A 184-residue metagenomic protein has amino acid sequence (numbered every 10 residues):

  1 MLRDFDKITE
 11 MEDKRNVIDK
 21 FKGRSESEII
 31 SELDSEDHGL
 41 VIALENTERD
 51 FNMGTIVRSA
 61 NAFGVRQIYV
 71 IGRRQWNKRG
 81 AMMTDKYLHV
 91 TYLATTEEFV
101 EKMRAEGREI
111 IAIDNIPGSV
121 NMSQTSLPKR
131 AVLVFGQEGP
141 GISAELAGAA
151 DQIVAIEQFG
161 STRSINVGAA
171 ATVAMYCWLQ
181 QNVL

Functional and structural regions predicted by a protein language model:
M1-L184: Post-transcriptional modification and biogenesis factors for structured RNAs of the translation apparatus
